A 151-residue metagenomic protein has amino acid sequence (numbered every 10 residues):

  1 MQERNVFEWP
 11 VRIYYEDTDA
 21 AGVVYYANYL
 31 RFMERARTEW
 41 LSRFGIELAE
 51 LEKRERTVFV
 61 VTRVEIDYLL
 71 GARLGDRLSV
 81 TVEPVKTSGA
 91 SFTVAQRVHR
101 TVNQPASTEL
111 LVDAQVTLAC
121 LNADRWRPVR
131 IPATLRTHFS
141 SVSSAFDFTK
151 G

Functional and structural regions predicted by a protein language model:
Q2-V61, L121-G151: Hot-dog-fold acyl-thioester-processing enzymes
W9, S42, Y68-R77, V85-G151: HotDog/MaoC-like acyl-thioester-processing domains
E55, E65-Y68: Active-site-flanking structural segment that lines cofactor/substrate pockets
V61-R63, T93: Short coil/loop residues immediately preceding or within conserved phosphate-binding loops of NTP-utilizing enzyme
